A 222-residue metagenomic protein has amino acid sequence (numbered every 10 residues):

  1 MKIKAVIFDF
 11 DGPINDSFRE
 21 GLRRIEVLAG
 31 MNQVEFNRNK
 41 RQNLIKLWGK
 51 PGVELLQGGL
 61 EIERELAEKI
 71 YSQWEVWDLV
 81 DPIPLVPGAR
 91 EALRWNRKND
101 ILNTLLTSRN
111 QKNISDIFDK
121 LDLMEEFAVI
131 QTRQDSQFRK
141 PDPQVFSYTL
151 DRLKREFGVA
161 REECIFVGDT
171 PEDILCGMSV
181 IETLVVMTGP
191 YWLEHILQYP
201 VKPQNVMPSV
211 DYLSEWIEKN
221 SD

Functional and structural regions predicted by a protein language model:
M1, N99-I101, L153-R161, N220-S221: Glycine-rich phosphate-binding loop signature in dinucleotide/nucleotide-binding domains
K2-R97: N-terminal helical cap/lid subdomain that shapes the substrate entry/recognition surface in HAD-like hydrolases
E20, P87-G88, R109, P141 (+3 more regions): Short beta->alpha linker loops
R41-L44, M124-R139: A short, structured active-site edge motif that brings together acidic residues
W77-L105, Q111-S115, P143, S147: Short, acidic loop-to-helix structural element flanking the phosphoryl-transfer center in phosphate-processing enzymes
P141-I174: Conserved Lys-Pro-Asp/Glu-containing loop-to-beta segment of HAD-superfamily phosphomonoesterases, centered on
I165-N205: Acidic, Mg2+-coordinating phosphoryl-transfer loop and its flanking beta/alpha structural elements, shared across
Q204-Y212: Short acidic-hydrophobic, aromatic-tinged amphipathic segments that line or gate anion-handling sites
